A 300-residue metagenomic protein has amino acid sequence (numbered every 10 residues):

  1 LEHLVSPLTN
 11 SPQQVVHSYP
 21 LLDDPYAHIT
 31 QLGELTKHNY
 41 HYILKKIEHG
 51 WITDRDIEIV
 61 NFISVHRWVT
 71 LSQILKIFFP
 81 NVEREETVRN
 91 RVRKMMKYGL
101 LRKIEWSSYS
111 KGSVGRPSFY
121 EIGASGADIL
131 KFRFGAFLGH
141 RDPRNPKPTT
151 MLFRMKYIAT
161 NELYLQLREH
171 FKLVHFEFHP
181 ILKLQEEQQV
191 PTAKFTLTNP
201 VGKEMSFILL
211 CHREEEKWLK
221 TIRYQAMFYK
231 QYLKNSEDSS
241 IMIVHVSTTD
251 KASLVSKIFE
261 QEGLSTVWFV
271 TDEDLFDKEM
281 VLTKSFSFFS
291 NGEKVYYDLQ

Functional and structural regions predicted by a protein language model:
L1-G135: Nuclease-adjacent, charged terminal/linker segments that flank catalytic cores
L1-K37, K46, G135-Q300: Electrostatic, structured charged patches in enzyme active sites and in nucleic-acid/phosphate-binding
